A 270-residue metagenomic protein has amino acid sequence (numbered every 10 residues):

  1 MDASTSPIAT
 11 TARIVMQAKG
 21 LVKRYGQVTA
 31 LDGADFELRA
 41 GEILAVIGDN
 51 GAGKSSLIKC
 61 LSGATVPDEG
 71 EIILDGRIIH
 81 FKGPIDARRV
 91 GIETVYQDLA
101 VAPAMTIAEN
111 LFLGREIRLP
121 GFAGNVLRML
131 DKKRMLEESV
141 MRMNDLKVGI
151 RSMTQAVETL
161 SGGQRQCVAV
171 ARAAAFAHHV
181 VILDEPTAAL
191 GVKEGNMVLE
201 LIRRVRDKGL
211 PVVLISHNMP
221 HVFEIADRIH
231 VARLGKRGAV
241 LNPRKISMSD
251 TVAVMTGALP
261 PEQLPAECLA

Functional and structural regions predicted by a protein language model:
D2-A270: Glycine-rich phosphate-binding loops of nucleotide-dependent enzymes
